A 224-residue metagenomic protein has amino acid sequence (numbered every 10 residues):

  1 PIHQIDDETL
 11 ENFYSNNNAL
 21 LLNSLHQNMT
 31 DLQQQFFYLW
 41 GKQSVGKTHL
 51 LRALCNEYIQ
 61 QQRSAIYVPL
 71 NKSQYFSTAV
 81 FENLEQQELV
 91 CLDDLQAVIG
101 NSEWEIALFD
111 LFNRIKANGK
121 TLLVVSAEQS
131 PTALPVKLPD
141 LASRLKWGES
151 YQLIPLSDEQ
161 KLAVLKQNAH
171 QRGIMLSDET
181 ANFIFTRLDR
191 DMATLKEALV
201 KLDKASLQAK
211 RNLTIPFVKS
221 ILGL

Functional and structural regions predicted by a protein language model:
I2-L22: Dynamic helix-loop-helix/coil hinge segments at AAA+ ATPase domain boundaries and subdomain interfaces
Q33-L51: Walker A/P-loop nucleotide-binding motif
Q60-L89: AAA+/P-loop NTPase substrate/partner-engagement loops
A79-V125: Conserved nucleotide-sensing/catalytic segment adjacent to the nucleotide-binding pocket in NTP-handling enzymes
P131-K146: Short regulatory helix/loop adjacent to the ATP-binding pocket of P-loop NTPases
G148, L162-M175: Conserved AAA+ ATPase "sensor/coupling" helix adjacent to the nucleotide-binding pocket
G148-Q160: Conserved AAA+ ATPase "SRH/arginine-finger" region at the nucleotide-binding site
N182-T186, A193-L207: C-terminal helical "lid" of AAA+/P-loop NTPase domains
